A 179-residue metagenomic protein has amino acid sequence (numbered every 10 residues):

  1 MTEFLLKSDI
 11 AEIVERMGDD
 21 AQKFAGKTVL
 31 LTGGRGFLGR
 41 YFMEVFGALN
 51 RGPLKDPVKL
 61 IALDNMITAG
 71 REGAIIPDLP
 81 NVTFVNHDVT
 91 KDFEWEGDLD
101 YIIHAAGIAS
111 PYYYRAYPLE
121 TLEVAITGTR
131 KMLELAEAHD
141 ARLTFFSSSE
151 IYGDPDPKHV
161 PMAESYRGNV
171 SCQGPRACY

Functional and structural regions predicted by a protein language model:
M1-Y179: N-terminal Rossmann-like NAD(P)+-binding domain of SDR-like oxidoreductases, especially those catalyzing
